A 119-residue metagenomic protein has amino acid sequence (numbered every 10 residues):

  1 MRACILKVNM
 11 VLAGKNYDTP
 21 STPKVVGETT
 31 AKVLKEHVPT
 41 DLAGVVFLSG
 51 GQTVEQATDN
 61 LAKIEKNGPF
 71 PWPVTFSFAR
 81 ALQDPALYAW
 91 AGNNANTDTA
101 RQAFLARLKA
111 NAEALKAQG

Functional and structural regions predicted by a protein language model:
M1-G119: Active-site capping/gating regions of soluble enzymes
